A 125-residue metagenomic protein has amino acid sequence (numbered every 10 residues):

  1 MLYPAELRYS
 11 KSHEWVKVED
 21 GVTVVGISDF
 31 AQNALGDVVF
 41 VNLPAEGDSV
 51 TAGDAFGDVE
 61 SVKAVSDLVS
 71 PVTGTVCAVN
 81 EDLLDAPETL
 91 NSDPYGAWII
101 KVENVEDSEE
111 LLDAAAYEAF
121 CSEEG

Functional and structural regions predicted by a protein language model:
M1-A55, S92-G125: Acidic, low-complexity mobile loops and tails
S12-E14, V79-P87, D93: Basic/aromatic-rich interaction segments and small domains that mediate binding to polyanionic partners
V18-G21, V65, A78-D85, D107-E109: Short, conserved beta-turn/loop elements at beta-strand boundaries and strand-helix junctions
S49, D67, T73-T75: Beta-solenoid/beta-rich acyl/carboxylate-transfer cores
S61-A64, V72: Periplasm/extracytoplasmic soluble domains of Gram-negative envelope assemblies and related organellar analogs
S70, E88, L112: Histidine-anchored, small-residue-rich loop motif
